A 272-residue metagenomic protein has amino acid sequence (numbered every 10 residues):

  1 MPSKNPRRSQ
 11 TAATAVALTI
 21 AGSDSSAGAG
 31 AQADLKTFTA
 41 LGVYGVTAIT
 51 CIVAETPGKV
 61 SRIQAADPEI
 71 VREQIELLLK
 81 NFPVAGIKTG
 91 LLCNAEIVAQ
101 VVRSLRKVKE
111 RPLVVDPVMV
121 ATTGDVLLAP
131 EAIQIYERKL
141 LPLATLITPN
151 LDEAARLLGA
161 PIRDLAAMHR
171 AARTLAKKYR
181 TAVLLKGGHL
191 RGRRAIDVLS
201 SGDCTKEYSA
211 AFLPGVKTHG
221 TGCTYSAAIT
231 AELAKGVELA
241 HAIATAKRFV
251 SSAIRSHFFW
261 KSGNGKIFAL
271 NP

Functional and structural regions predicted by a protein language model:
P2-T19, L35-T122, V126: Conserved N-terminal subdomain of the carbohydrate kinase-like
N5-T14, G30, R193-Y208: Acidic-glycine-rich active-site phosphate/pyrophosphate-binding loop
T14, R62-A65, A240-P272: Charged C-terminal helix
I20-S26, K206-H219: Short pre-catalytic strand/loop immediately N-terminal to key active-site residues, enriched for Gly-Thr
T37, A155-R156, G215-L239: Short, small-residue alpha-helix embedded
L41-V46, K206, E232-A246: Phosphate-handling active-site elements
P130-T205: Conserved phosphate/ATP/ADP-binding segment of small-molecule kinases
